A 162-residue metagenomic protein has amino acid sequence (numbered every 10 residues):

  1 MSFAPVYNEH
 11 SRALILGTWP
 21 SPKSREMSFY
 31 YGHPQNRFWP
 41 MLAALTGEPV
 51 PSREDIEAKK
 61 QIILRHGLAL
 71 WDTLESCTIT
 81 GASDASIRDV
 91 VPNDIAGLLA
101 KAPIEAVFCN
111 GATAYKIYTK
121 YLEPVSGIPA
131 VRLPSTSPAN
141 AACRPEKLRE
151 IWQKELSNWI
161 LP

Functional and structural regions predicted by a protein language model:
A4-R12, H33-P34, T80-A96, T119-P162: C-terminal capping/extension of enzyme domains
R12-A13, A106: Structural motif
P20-K23, N36, E75-T78, A112-Y115 (+1 more regions): Short, solvent-exposed loop/turn segments at secondary-structure junctions
K23-S86: Short, surface-exposed acidic-centric catalytic microdomains
V50-P51, K116, L122: Short polar/charged helix/loop
R65-T113: Internal catalytic-core helix/loop-beta-alpha segment that presents or stabilizes conserved functional determinants
A106, A112-Y115, P124-P129: Catalytic phosphate/metal-binding cores of nucleic-acid and nucleotide-processing enzymes, i.e., regions that mediate
